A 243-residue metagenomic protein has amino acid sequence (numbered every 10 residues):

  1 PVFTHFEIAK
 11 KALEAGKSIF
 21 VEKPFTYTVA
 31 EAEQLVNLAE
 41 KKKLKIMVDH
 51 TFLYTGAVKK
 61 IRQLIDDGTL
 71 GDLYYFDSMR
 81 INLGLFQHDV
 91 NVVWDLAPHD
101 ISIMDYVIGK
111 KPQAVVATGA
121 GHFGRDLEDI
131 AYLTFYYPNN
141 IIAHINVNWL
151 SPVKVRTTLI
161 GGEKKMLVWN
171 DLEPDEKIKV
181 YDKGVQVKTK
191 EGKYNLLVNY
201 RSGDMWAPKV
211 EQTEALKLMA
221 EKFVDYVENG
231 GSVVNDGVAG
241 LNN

Functional and structural regions predicted by a protein language model:
P1-L38, K217: Beta-loop-alpha module in the N-terminal Rossmann-like domain of NAD(P)-dependent dehydrogenases, especially those
A15-K17, K42-L44, I141: A short helix->loop->beta-strand "cap" motif at the edges of active sites that frequently abuts
K23-P24, H50-F52, R80: Short strand-turn motif at the edge of the Rossmann-like AdoMet-binding core
E33-T51, G71-F76: Rossmann-fold dehydrogenase core element
T51, E163-V238: C-terminal glycine/acidic-rich active-site capping loop/insertion
G56-F76: Rossmann-like NAD(P)H-binding beta-loop-alpha module
L83-V153, L159, E173, V238: Rossmann-like dinucleotide-binding domain that binds NAD(P)(H)
